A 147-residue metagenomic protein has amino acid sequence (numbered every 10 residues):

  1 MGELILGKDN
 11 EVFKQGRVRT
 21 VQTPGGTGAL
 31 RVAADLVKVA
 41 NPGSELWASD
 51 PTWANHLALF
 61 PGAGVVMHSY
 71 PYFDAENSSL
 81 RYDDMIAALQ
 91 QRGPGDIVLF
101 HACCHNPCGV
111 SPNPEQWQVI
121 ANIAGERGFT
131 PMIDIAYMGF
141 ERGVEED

Functional and structural regions predicted by a protein language model:
M1-T130, G139-D147: Conserved core of the PLP fold type I
I135-A136: Conserved Walker B
